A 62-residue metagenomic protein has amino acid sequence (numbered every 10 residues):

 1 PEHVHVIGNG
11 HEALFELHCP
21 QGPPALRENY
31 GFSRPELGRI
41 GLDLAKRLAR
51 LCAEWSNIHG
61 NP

Functional and structural regions predicted by a protein language model:
P1-R34: A short, structured beta-strand/loop element
S33-P62: C-terminal structural segments of small proteins and small subunits
